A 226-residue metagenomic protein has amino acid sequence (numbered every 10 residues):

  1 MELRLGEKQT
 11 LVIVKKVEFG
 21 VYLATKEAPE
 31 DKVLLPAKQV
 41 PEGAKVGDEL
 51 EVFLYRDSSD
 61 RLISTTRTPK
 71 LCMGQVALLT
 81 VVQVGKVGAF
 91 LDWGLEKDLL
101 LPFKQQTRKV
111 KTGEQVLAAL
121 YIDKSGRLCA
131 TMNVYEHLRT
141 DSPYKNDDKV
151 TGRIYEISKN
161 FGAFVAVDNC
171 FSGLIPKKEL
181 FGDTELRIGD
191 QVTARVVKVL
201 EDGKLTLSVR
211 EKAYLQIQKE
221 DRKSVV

Functional and structural regions predicted by a protein language model:
M1-E51, R56-S58: N-terminal, positively charged regions that mediate nucleic acid binding
M1-L5, Y55-A77, K104-Q106, T131-D147 (+2 more regions): Short boundary/loop segments of OB/S1/cold-shock single-stranded nucleic-acid-binding domains
T10-V14, V46-D60, L79-Q83, G113-G126 (+2 more regions): Flexible glycine-rich surface loops and low-complexity tracts that mediate binding to linear polymers
E18-L23, V87-F90, N160-V165, K204-L205: Short aromatic-glycine-enriched beta-strand elements
P29-A44, K97-K109, F171-E185: Beta-strand/loop nucleic-acid-binding surfaces
L71-G74, L78-S142, Y155-I157: Intrinsically disordered, low-complexity linker/loop segments enriched in Gly/Pro and charged/polar residues
N160-Q218: Long, low-complexity, charged/polar intrinsically disordered regions in eukaryotic proteins
V225-V226: Conserved small/polar residues in nucleotide/adenosyl-binding loops
